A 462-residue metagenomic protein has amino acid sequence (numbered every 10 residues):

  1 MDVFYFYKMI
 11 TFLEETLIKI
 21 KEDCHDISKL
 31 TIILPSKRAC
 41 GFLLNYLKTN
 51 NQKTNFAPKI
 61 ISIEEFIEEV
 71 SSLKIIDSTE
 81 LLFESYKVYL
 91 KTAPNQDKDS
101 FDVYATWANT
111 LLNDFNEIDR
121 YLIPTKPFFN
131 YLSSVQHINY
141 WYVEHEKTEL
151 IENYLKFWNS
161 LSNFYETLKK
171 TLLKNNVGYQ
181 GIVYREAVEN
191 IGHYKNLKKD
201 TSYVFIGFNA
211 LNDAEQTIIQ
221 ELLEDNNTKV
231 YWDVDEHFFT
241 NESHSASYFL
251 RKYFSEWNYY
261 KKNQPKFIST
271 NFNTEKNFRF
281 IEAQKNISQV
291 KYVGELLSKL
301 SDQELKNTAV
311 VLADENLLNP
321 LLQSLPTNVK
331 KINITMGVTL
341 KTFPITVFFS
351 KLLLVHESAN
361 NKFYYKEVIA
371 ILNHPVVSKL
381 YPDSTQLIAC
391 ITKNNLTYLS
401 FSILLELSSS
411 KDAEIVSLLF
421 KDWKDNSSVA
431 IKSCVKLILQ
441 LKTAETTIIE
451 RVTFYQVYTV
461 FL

Functional and structural regions predicted by a protein language model:
M1-L462: Nucleic acid-machinery interaction/catalytic patches
